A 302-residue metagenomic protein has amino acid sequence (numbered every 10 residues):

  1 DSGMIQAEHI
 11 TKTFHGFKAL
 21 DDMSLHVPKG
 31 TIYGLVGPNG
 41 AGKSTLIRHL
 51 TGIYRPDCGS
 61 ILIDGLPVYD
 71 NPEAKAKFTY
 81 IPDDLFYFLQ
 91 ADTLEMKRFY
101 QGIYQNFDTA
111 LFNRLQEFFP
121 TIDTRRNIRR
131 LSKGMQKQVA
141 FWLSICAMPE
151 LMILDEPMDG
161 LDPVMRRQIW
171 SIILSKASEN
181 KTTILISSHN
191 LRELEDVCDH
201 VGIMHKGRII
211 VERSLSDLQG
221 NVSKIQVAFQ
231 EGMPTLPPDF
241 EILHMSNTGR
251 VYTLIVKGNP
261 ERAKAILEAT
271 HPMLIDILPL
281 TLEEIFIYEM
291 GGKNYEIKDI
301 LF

Functional and structural regions predicted by a protein language model:
D1-T11, K293-F302: ABC-family P-loop ATPase nucleotide-binding domain
I5-A7, K12-H205, V211: ABC transporter nucleotide-binding domains
A19, D70, E193, G232 (+2 more regions): Short phosphate-engaging motifs
P72, Q219-V222, P237, L267 (+1 more regions): Short, flexible helix/strand-to-coil boundary loops that buttress conserved ligand/catalytic motifs in alpha/beta
D92, S214, L278-T281: Short loop/turn segments at beta->alpha junctions
L111, L236, R262-I266: Hydrophobic side chains in well-ordered alpha-helices
I169-G258: ABC transporter nucleotide-binding domain
I255-F302: C-terminal coupling/interaction segments
